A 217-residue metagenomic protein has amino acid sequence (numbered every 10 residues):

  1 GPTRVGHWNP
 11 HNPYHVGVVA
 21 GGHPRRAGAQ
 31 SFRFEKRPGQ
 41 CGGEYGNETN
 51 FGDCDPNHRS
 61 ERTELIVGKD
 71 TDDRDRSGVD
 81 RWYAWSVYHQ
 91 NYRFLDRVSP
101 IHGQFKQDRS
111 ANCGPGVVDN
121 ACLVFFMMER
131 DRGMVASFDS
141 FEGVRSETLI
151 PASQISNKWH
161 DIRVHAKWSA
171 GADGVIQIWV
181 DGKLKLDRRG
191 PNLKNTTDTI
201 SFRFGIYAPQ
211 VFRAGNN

Functional and structural regions predicted by a protein language model:
G1-N217: Low-complexity, Ser/Thr/Pro/Gly-rich disordered linker/stalk regions
